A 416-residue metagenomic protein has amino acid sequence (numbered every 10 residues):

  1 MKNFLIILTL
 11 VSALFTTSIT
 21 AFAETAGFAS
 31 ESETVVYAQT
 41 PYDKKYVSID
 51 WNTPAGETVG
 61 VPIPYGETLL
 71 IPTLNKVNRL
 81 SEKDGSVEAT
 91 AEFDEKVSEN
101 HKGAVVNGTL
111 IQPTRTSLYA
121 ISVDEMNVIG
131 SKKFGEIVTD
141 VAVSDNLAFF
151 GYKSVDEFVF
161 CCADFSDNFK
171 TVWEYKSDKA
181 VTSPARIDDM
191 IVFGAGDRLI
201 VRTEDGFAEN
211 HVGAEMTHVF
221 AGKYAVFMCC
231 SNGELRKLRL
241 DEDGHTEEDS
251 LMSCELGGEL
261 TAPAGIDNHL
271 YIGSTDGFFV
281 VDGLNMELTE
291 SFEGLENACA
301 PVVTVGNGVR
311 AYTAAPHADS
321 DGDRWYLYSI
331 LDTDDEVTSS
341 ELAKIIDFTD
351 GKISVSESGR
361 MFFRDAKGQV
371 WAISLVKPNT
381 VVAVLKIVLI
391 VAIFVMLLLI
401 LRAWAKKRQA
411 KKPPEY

Functional and structural regions predicted by a protein language model:
E24-G60, L70, S86-E95, N127-F134 (+7 more regions): Aromatic (tryptophan-biased) beta-strands that constitute blades/sheets of beta-rich domains
T25-G27, T68-P72, T109-P113, L147-G151 (+6 more regions): Short beta-strand elements that form the blades of beta-propeller/WD-repeat-like and other beta-sheet-rich scaffold
G56-P64, V97-V105, G135-D145, D178-R186 (+4 more regions): Repeated scaffold domains used in trafficking and secretory/extracellular systems, primarily beta-propellers
N78, Y119, D156-C162, R198-V201 (+4 more regions): Structural motif
S81-G85, S122-M126, D164-N168, R202-G206 (+4 more regions): Short loop/turn segments that connect beta-strands within beta-propeller blades
S340-F394: Blade-level signature of beta-propeller repeat domains, shared across WD40, Kelch, NHL, RCC1 and BNR/Asp-box propellers
F394-K406: Alpha-helical transmembrane segments
R408-Y416: Cytoplasmic C-terminal tails of single-pass
